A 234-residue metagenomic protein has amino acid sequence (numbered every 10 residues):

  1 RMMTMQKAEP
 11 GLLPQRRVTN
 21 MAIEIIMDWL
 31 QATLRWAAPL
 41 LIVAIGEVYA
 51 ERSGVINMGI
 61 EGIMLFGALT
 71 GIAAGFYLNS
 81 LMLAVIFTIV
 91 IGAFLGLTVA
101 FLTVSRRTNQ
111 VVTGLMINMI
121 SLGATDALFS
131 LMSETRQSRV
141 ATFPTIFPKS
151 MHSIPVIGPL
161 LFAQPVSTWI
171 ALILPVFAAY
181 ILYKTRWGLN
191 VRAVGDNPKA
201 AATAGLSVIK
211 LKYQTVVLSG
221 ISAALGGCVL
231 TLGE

Functional and structural regions predicted by a protein language model:
R1-Q15: Compositionally biased low-complexity segments, especially N-terminal hydrophobic helices that form the hydrophobic
V18-M27: Short, strongly hydrophobic alpha-helical membrane anchors
D28-Y77, V85, V90, F94-V111: Single transmembrane alpha-helix segments in multi-pass membrane proteins
T33, L41, I89-A93, M116 (+3 more regions): Residue-level signature of the transmembrane alpha-helical core of multi-pass small-molecule transporters
Y77-L78, R106, L128-M132, I181-K184 (+1 more regions): Helix-loop junctions at the membrane-solvent interface of multi-pass transporters, primarily the C-terminal
S121-Y183, Q214: Transmembrane helix-bundle core of multi-pass membrane transporters and related energy-transducing complexes
L160-E234: Helix-loop-helix "hairpin" substructures at the membrane interface of multi-pass membrane proteins
